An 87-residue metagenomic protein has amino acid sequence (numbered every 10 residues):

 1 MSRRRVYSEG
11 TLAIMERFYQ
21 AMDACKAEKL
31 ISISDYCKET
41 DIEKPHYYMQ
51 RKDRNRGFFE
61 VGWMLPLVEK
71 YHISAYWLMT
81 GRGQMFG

Functional and structural regions predicted by a protein language model:
M1-E9, Y76-G87: Short, charged recognition helix plus adjacent turn of helix-turn-helix-like nucleic-acid-binding domains
M1-K38: A short, Lys/Arg-rich alpha-helix, primarily the initiator
R17-A21, H46, W63-P66: Pre-recognition alpha-helix immediately N-terminal to the DNA-recognition helix within helix-turn-helix or winged-helix
Y36, Y47-Q50, L78: Conserved hydrophobic/aromatic packing and binding residues within compact polymer-binding modules
D41-F59: Recognition helix of helix-turn-helix/homeodomain-like DNA-binding domains that insert into the DNA major groove
E60-W77: DNA major-groove recognition helix of helix-turn-helix/homeodomain DNA-binding modules
